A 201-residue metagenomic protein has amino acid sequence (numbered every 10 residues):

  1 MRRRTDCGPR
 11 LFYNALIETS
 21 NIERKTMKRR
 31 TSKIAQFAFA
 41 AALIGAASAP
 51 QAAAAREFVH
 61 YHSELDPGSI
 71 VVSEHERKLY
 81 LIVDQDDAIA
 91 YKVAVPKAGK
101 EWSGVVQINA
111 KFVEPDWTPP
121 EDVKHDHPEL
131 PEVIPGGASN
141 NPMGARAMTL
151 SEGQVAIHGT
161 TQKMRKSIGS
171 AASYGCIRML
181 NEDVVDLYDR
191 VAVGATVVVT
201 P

Functional and structural regions predicted by a protein language model:
R2-T26: Short, Lys/Arg-enriched N-terminal segments with co-localized hydrophobic residues within the first ~10-30 amino acids
K28-F39: Bacterial N-terminal signal peptides that target proteins for export
F39-L43, W117-T118: Hydrophobic alpha-helical targeting segments used for export or membrane insertion
I44-A52: C-terminal segment of classical bacterial N-terminal signal peptides
A53-S73: Short N-terminal segments immediately surrounding and downstream of signal-peptide cleavage
E57, L65, Q85, A90 (+3 more regions): Exported/periplasmic cell-wall-interacting domains
S69-I70, E74-Q107: Glycine-rich catalytic cores of cysteine/serine-nucleophile enzymes that process amide/ester linkages in cell-envelope
N109-F112: Replace "small metal-dependent catalytic modules" with "small catalytic or cofactor-binding modules
